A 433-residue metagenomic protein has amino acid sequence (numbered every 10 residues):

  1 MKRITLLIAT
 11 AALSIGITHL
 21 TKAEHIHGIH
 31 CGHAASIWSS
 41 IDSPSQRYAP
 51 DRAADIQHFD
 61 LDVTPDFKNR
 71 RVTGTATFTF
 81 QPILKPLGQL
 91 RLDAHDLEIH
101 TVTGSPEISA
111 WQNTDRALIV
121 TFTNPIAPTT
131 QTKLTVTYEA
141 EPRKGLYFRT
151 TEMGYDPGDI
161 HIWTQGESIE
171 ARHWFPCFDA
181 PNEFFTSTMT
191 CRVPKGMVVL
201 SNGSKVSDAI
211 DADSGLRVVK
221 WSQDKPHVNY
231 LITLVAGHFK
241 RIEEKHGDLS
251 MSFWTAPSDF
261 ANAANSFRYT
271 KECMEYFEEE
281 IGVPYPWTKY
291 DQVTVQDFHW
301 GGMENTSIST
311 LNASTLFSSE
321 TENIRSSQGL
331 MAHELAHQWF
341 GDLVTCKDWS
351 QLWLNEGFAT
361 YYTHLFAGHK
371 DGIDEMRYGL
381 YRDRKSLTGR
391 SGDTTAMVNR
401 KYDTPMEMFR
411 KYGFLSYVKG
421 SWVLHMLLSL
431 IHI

Functional and structural regions predicted by a protein language model:
M1-I26: Bacterial Sec-dependent N-terminal signal peptides
K22, S36-W38, W221, S252-I431: Hydrophobic alpha-helical and helix-loop surface patches within well-folded domains that function as non-catalytic
A23-T73, P157-H161, D179-P181: N-terminal, polar/Ser/Thr-rich
H25-G28, L90, A94-Y155, S214: A surface-exposed beta-strand-loop module
G28-S40, T137-H238: Extended, low-hydrophobicity, Ser/Thr/Pro/Gly-biased non-transmembrane segments
D62-T64, I108-S109, T121-I126, W174-F178 (+1 more regions): Beta-strand-rich interaction surfaces with strong enrichment in secreted/lumenal proteins
V72-F80: Short, well-ordered beta-strand segments enriched in hydrophobic/aromatic residues
T79-D96, S187-P194: Surface-exposed beta-strand/loop patches in extracellular or lumenal glycoproteins
